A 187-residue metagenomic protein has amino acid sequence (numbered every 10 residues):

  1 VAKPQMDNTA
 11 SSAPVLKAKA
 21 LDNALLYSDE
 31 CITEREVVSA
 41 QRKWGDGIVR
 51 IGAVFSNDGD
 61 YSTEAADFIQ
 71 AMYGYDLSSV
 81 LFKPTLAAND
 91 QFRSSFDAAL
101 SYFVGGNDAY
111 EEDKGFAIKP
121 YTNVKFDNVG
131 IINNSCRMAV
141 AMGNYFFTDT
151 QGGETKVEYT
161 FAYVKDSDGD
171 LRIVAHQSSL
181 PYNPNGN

Functional and structural regions predicted by a protein language model:
Q5-Y75: Short, low-complexity N-terminal intrinsically disordered segments enriched in polar/charged residues
P14-L21, C136-M142, F146, T150-G186: Short beta-strand edge/turn micro-motifs at domain boundaries
E34, F92-R93, G153: Alpha-helical interaction segments
E36, Y121-N123, I173: A broad structural signal for short, well-ordered beta-strand segments within beta-sheet-rich domains
A65-F92: Low-complexity, Gly/Ser/Thr/Pro- and Asn/Asp-enriched, turn/coil-prone segments that serve as flexible N-terminal
K83-T148: Surface-exposed, charged secondary-structure patches
